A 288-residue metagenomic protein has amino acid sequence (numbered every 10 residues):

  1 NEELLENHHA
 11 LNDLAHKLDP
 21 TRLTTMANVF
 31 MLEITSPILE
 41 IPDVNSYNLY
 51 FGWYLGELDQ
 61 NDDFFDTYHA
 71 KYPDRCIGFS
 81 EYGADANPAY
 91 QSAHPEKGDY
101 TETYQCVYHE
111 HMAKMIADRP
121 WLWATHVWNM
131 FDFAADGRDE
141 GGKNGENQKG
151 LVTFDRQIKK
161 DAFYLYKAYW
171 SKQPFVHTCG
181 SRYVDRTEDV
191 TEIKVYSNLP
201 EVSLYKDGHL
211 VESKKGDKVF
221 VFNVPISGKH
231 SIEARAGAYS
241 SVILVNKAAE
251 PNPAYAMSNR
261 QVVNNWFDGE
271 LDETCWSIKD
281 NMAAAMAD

Functional and structural regions predicted by a protein language model:
N1-K215, N223-S241, E250-Y255, Q261-A287: Extended substrate-binding grooves/exosites of carbohydrate-active enzymes
K218: Acidic/polar, compositionally biased interaction segments
I243-V245: C-terminal edge beta-strand
